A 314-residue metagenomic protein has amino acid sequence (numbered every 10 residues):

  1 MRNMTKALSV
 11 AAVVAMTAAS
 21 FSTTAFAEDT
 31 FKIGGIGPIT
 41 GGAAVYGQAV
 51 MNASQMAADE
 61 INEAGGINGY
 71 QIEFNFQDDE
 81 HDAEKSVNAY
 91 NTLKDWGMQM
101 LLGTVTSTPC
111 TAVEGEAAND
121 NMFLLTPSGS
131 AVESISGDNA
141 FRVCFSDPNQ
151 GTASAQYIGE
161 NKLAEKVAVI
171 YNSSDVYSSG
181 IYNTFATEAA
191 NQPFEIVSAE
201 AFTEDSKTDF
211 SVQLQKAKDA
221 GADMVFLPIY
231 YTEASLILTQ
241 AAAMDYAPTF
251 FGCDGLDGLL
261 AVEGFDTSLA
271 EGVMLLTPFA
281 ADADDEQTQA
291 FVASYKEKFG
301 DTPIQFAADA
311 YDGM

Functional and structural regions predicted by a protein language model:
M1-K32, E63, D95: Short, low-complexity disordered leader/linker segments with a strong preference for bacterial N-terminal type II
E28, M51-F74, T187-E195: Signal peptide-proximal N-terminal region of secreted/periplasmic/extracellular or secretory-lumen proteins
G34-Q55, Q77-E84, V105-T108, I170-S179 (+3 more regions): Extracytoplasmic "Venus flytrap"
V45-N52, A64-S134, F202-F210, Y231 (+1 more regions): Beta-alpha junction/loop-to-helix N-cap segments that form part of ligand/metal-binding clefts
S86, V143-K166, S179-I181, K207-S211 (+4 more regions): Hydrophobic alpha-helical segments within soluble ligand-binding/sensing domains
L93-V105, L125-P127, A168-Y171, G221-Y231 (+3 more regions): Periplasmic-binding protein-like
A140-A201, M224: An alpha-beta-alpha
A241-Y311: Extracellular/periplasmic periplasmic-binding protein-like sensory domains
